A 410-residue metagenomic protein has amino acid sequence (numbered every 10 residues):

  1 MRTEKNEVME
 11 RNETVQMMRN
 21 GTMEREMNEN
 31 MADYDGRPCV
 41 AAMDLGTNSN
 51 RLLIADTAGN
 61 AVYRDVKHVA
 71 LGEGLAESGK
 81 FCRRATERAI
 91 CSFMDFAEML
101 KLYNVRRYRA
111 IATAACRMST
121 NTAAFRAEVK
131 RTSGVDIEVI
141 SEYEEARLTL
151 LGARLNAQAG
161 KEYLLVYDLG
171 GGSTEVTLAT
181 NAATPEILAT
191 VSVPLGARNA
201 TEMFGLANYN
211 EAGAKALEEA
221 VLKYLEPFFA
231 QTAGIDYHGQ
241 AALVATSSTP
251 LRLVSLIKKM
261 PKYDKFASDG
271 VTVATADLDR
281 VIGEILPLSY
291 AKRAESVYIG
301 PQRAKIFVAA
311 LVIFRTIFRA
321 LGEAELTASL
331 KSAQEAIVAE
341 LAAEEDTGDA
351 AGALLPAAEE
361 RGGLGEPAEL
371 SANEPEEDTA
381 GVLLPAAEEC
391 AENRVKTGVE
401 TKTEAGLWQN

Functional and structural regions predicted by a protein language model:
N6, N12, N20, M27-N28 (+3 more regions): Asparagine/serine/threonine-enriched low-complexity, disordered tracts, especially those forming N-linked glycosylation
N20, A350-L354, T379-L384: Intrinsic low-complexity tandem-repeat regions in disordered proteins
P38-D44, L164-Y167: Two-metal-ion RNase H-like nuclease active-site motif
V40, I54-T57, A70, G74-E98 (+6 more regions): Helical "lid/coupling" subdomains associated with nucleotide-phosphate turnover
T47-S49, A153, G170-V176, S248: Ser/Thr-glycine-rich phosphate-binding loops at phosphate-binding pockets of nucleotides, nucleotide cofactors
N48, R106, A324: Short acidic/polar active-site loop segments enriched in Thr and Asp
N60-V66: N-terminal glycine-rich anion-binding loops that anchor highly charged ligand groups
